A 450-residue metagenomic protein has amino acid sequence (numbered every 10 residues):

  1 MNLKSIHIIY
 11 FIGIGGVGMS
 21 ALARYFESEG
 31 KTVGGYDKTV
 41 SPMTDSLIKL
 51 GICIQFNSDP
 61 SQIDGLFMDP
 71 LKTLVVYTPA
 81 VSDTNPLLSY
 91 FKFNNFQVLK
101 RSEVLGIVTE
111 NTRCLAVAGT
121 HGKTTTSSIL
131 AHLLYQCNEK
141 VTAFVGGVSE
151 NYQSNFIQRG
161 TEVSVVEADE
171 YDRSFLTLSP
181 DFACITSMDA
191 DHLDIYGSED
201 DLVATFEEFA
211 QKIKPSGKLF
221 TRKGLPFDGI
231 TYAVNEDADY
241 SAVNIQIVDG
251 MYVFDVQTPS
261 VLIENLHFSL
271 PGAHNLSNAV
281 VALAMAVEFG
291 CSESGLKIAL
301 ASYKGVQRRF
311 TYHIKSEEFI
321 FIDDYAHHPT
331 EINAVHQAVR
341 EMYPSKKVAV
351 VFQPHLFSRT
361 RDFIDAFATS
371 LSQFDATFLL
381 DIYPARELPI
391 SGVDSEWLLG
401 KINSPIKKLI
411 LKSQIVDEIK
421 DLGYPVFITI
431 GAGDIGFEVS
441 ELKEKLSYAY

Functional and structural regions predicted by a protein language model:
M1-K100, V104, K218, V243 (+3 more regions): N-terminal leader/targeting and accessory segments in enzymes
N2-I8, G18, L22-Y25, E29 (+2 more regions): Nucleotide phosphate-binding/pyrophosphate-handling subdomain across enzymes that bind or process nucleotide phosphates
Y25-K31, I48, Q62-F67, P79-D228 (+3 more regions): Phosphate-binding loop of NTP-binding sites
K31-K38, L219-R222, A349-F352, F374-P384: Short internal beta-strands
Y36, Q55-P60, L99-E103, F144-G147 (+3 more regions): Beta-strand->loop->alpha-helix junctions that form or flank phosphate-binding loops in nucleotide-handling enzymes
L50, D228, A368-P425: C-terminal helical cap/extension that packs against the catalytic core of soluble nucleotide-cofactor enzymes
M68-L74, E162, G423-P425: Short acidic/histidine-rich motifs immediately flanking catalytic phosphotransfer sites in two-component signaling
